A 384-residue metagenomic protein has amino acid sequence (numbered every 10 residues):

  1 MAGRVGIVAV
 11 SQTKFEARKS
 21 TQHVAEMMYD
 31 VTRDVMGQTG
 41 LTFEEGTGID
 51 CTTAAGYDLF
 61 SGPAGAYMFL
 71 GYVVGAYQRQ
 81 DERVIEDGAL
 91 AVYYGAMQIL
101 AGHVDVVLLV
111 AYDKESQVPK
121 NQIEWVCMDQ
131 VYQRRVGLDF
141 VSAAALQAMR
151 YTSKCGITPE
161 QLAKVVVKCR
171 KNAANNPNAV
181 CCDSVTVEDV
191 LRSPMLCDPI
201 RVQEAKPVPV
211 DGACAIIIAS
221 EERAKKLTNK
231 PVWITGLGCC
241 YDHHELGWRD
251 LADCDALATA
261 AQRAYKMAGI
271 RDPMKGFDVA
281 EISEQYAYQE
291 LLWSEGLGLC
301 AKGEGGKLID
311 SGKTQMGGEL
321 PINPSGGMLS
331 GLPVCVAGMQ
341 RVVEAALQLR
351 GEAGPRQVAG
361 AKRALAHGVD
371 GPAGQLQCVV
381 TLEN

Functional and structural regions predicted by a protein language model:
M1-Q80, M97-A101, A111-P207, C214-A215 (+4 more regions): Conserved "HGTGT" condensation-loop signature of ketosynthase/thiolase-family condensing enzymes that catalyze
V84: A basic- and aromatic-enriched beta-loop-alpha substructure that forms the phosphate/nucleotide- and DNA/RNA-contacting
D87-G88: A short, glycine-/small-residue-rich helix N-cap motif at loop->alpha-helix starts within glycosyltransferase
A91: Active-site histidine-anchored catalytic micro-motif
V106-L108: Paired acidic/hydrophobic, glycine-rich loop segments that form the ligand-binding mouth/hinge of periplasmic-binding
G212-I216, S220-E221: Ligand-binding pocket segment of bilobal, Venus flytrap-like solute-binding proteins
R223-L227: Short helix-loop capping/hinge motifs at secondary-structure junctions, enriched in acidic/polar residues
G331-C335: C-terminal membrane-solvent junction of multi-pass transporters and transport-like membrane proteins
